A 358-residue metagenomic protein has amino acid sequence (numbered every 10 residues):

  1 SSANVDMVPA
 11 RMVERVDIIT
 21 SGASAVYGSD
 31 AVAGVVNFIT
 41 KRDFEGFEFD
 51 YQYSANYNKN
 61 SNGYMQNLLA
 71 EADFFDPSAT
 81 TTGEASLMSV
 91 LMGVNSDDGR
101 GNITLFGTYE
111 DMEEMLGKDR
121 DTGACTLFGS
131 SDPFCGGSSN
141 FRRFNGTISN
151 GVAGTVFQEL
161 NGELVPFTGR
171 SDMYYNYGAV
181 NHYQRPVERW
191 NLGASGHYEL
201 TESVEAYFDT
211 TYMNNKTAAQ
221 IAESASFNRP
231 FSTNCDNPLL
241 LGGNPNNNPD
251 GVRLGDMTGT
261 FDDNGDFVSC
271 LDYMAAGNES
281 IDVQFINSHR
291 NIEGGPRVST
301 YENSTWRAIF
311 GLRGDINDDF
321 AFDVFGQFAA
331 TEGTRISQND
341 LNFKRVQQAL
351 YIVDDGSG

Functional and structural regions predicted by a protein language model:
S1, E110-M115, D119-N140, T147-V187 (+1 more regions): Surface-exposed, low-complexity loop segments enriched in small/polar and acidic residues
S1-T20, N67-A70: Short acidic/polar hinge/loop motifs at secondary-structure boundaries that mediate gating or recognition
N4-D6, D30-Q52, N60: N-terminal periplasmic accessory domains that precede and gate Gram-negative outer-membrane beta-barrel machines
A10-V13, K41, A85, D97-G99 (+3 more regions): Outer-membrane beta-barrel channels and translocator barrels
V16-D17, V36-F38, A194: Non-catalytic regulatory/gating segments with a bias toward low-complexity or hydrophobic composition
D17, F44-V94, Y175-Q184: Short strand-turn segments of transmembrane beta-barrel domains in outer membranes, especially the first one or two
G34, E45, S86-V90, W190-A194 (+2 more regions): Hydrophobic, lipid-facing positions within transmembrane beta-strands of outer-membrane proteins
F47-Y51, G101-L105, E202, A206-F208 (+1 more regions): Transmembrane beta-strands of outer-membrane beta-barrel proteins
